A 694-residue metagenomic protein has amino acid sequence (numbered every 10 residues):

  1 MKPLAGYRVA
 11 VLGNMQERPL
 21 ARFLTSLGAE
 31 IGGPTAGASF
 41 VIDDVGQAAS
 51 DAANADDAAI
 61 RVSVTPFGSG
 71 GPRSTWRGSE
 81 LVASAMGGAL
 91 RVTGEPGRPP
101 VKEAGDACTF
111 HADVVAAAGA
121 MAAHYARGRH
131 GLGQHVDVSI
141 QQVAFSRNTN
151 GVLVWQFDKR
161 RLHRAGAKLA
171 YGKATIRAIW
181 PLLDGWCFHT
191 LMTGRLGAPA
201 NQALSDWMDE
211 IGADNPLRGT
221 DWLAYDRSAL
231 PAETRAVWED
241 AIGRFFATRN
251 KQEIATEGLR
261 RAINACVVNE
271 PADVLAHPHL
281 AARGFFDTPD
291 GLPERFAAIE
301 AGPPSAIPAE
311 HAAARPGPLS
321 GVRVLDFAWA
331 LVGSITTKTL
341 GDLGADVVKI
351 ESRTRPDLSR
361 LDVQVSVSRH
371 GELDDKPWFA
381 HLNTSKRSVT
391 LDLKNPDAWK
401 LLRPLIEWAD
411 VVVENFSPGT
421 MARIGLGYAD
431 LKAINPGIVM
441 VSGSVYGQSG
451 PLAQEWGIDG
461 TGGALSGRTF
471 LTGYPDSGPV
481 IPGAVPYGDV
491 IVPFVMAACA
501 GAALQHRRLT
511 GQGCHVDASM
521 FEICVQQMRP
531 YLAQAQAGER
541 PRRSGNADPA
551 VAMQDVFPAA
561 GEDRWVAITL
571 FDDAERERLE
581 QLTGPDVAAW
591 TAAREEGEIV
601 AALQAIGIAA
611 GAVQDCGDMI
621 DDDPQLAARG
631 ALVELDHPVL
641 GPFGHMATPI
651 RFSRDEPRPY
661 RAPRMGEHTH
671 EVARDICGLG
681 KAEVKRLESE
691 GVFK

Functional and structural regions predicted by a protein language model:
M1-L132, H163-R164, A241, Q252 (+8 more regions): N-terminal helix-loop segment corresponding to the beta1-alpha1 unit of nucleotide/adenylate-binding folds
G13, T35, I176-R261, A265 (+1 more regions): Aromatic-enriched alpha-helical interface/lid elements that frame and gate functional surfaces
P66-G68, I140-S146, D184-W186, M192-G197 (+7 more regions): Glycine-rich beta-alpha junction loops
P100-H111, G131-H135, K168, T175-R177 (+8 more regions): A short glycine-threonine-serine/GTX helix/turn-capping micro-motif
A104-M121, I140-N150, T175, M192-A203 (+3 more regions): Mid-domain beta-loop-alpha active-site segment that forms a flexible, acidic cofactor/metal-binding surface
A123-L169, A174-R177, L191-M192, A503-G545 (+1 more regions): Substrate-binding/catalytic subdomain of NAD(P)-dependent oxidoreductase enzymes
H163-G172, R177-I179, T234, R542-P549 (+4 more regions): Short Gly/Pro-enriched turn/cap motifs at secondary-structure boundaries
A255, R260-A306, V600, Q604-P659: A glycine-rich dinucleotide-binding beta-alpha-beta segment and adjacent secondary-structure elements that constitute
